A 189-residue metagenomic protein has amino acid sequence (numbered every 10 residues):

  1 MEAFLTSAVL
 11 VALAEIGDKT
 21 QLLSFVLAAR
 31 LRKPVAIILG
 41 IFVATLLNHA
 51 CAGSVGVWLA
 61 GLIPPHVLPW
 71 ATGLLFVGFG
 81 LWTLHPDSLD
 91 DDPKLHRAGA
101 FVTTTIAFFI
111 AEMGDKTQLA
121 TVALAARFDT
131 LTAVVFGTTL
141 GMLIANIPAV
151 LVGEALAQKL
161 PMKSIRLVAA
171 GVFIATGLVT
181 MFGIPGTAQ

Functional and structural regions predicted by a protein language model:
M1, V9, L95-A98, G186: Iron-associated oxidoreductase/ferritin-like identity signal
M1-G61, A120-L140, P148: Juxtamembrane transmembrane-helix termini in multi-pass membrane transport proteins
L10-A14, A44-T45, L75-T83, A107-A111 (+2 more regions): Alpha-helical transmembrane segments of multi-pass membrane proteins
G17-Q21, L84-P86, G114-L119, T130 (+1 more regions): Short loop/beta submotifs within extracellular cysteine-rich repeat domains
R32-A100, P148-K159, I165-G171, L178: Membrane helix-loop-helix hairpins that form the core translocation module of multi-pass transporters
P93-Q118, L124: Selected transmembrane alpha-helices and immediately adjacent juxtamembrane segments of polytopic inner-membrane
V179-Q189: Juxtamembrane boundary at the C-terminal end of a transmembrane helix
